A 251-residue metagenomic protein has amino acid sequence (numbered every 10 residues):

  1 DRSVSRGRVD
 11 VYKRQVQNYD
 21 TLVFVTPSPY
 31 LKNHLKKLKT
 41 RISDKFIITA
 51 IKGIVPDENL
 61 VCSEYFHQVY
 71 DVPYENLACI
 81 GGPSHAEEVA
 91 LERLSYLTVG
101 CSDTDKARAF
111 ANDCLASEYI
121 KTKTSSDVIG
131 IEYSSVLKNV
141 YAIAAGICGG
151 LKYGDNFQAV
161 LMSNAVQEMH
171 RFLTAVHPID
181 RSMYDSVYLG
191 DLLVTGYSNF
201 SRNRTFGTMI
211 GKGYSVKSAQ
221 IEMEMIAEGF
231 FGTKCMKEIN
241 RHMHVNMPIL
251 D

Functional and structural regions predicted by a protein language model:
D1-Y12: Single conserved hydrophobic/aromatic residue that forms the stacking wall/gate of nucleotide- or nucleobase-binding
G7, Q17-N18, L137, L189: Alpha-helix C-terminal capping/helix-to-coil transition sites in glycosyltransferase folds
D10, C79-P83, T124-S126: Short loop/edge segments at beta-strand edges and connector loops that shape dinucleotide/nucleotide cofactor-binding
R14-E92, F110-N112: Rossmann-like NAD(P)(H) cofactor-binding subdomain of soluble oxidoreductases
V25-S28, K32, P56, L60 (+11 more regions): Electropositive phosphate-/nucleotide-binding environments in soluble metabolic enzymes
L38, F66, M169-L173, F206 (+1 more regions): Hydrophobic alpha-helical packing residues
Y65-N76, L94-S182: Internal alpha-helical scaffold of NAD(P)-dependent oxidoreductase catalytic cores
K138, A145-G149, T174-D251: NAD(P)-dependent Rossmann-like dehydrogenase/reductase catalytic/cofactor-binding core
